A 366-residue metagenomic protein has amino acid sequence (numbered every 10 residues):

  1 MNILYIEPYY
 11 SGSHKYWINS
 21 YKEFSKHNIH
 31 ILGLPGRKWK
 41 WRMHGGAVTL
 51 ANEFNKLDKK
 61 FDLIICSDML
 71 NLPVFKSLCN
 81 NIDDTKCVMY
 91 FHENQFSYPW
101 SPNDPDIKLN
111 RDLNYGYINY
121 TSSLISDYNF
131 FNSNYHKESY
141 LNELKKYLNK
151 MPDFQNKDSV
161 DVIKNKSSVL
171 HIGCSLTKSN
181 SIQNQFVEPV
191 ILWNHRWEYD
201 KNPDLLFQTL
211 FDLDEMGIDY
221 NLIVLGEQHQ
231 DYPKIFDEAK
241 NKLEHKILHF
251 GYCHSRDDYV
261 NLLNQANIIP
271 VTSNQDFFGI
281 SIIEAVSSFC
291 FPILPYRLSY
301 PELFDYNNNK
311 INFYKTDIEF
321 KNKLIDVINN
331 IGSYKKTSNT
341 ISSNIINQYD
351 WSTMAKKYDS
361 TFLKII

Functional and structural regions predicted by a protein language model:
W41-G45, K315, E319, G332-I365: A charged, aromatic-enriched C-terminal amphipathic alpha-helix characteristic of glycosyltransferases across folds
L124-N180: Donor nucleotide-sugar binding/catalytic pocket of nucleotide-sugar-dependent glycosyltransferases
F130, H171-S175, I182-K201, L206-D212 (+1 more regions): Conserved donor-binding/catalytic core segment of Leloir-type glycosyltransferases
D161, G226, K234-H254: Nucleotide-activated donor-binding/catalytic signature segment of Leloir-type glycosyltransferases, i.e., the conserved
V260-A266: Short alpha-helical donor nucleotide-sugar binding micro-motif in glycosyltransferases
N274: Aromatic "clamp/platform" in nucleotide-sugar-dependent glycosyltransferases that forms part of the donor/acceptor
F291-L294: Short hydrophobic beta-strand element within catalytic cores of glycosyltransferases and related nucleotide-activated
P301-V327: Change "using UDP/GDP/dTDP sugars" to "using nucleotide sugars
